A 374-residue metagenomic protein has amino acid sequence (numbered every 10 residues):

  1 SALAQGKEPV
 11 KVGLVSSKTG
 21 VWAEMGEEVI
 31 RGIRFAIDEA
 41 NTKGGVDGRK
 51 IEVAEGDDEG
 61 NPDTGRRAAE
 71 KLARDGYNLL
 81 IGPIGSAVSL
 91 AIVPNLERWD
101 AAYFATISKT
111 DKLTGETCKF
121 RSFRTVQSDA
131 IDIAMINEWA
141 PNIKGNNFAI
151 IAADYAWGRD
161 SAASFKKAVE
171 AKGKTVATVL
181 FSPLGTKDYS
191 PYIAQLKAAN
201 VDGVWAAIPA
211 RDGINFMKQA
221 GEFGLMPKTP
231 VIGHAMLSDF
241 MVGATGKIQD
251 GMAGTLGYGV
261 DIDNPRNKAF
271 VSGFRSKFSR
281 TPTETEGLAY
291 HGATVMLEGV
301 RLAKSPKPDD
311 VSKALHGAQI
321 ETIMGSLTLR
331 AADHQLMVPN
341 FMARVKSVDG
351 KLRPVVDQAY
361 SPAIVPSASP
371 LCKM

Functional and structural regions predicted by a protein language model:
S1-K11, M374: Short, low-complexity disordered leader/linker segments with a strong preference for bacterial N-terminal type II
K7, R31-E55, E170-K174: Signal peptide-proximal N-terminal region of secreted/periplasmic/extracellular or secretory-lumen proteins
V10-R34, G56-P62, I84-A87, I151-R159 (+3 more regions): Extracytoplasmic "Venus flytrap"
E55, P62-N78, E138-W139, D188-N200 (+1 more regions): Short, well-structured alpha-helical segments in soluble
D63, Y77-L180, K228-A253: Extracytoplasmic ligand/sensor domains, especially the bilobed periplasmic-binding protein
S86-E97, V201-G224: Hydrophobic alpha-helical
M217-Y290, R301-P306, V355-M374: Extracellular/periplasmic periplasmic-binding protein-like sensory domains
S276-E286, L297-V355: Segments of small-molecule ligand-sensing domains
